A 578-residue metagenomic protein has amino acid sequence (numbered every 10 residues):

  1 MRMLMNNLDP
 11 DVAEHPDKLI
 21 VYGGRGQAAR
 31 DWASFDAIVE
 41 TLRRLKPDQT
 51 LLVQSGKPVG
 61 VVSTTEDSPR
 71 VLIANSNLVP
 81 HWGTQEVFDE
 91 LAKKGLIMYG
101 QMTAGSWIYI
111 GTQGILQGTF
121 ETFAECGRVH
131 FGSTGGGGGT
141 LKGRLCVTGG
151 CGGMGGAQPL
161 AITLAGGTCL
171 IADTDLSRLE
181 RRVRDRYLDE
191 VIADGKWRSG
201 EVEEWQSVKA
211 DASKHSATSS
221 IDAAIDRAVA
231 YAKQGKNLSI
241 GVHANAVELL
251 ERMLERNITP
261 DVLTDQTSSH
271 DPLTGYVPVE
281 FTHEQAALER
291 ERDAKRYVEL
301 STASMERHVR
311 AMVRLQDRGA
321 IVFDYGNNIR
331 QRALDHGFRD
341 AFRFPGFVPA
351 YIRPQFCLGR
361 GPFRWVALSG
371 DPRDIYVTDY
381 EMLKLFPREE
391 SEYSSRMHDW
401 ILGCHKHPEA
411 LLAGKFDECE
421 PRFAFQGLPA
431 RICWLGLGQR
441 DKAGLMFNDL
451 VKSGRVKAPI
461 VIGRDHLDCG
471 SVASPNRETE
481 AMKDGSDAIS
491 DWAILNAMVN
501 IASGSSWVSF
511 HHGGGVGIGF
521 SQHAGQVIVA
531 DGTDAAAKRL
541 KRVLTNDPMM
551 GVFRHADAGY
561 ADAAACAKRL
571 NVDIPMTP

Functional and structural regions predicted by a protein language model:
M1-G118, A124-F131, G135-G137, R307 (+4 more regions): N-terminal ligand-binding/catalytic initiation module
D9, E90, I97-G100, E121 (+8 more regions): Catalytic cofactor-binding cores of redox enzymes
T50-S55, I73-N75, T148, I171-A172 (+5 more regions): General beta-strand structural signal in soluble alpha/beta enzymes
Q101-W107, G111-E121, R128, K142-L145 (+8 more regions): Catalytic or ion-translocation cores adjacent to nucleophile or general acid/base/metal-coordination motifs in diverse
G135-K142, A232-K236, Q316-D317, R455-V456: Short helix-terminating capping/connector loops at secondary-structure junctions
T163-A165, L254-T259, E280-F281, F338-A341 (+3 more regions): Short, solvent-exposed amphipathic alpha-helical segments in soluble enzyme and RNA/protein-processing domains
E190-I192, D222-A443: Core active-site phosphate/anionic-ligand binding loop and the adjoining beta-turn-alpha structural block in enzyme
K196-R198, V202-Q206: Short polybasic linear motifs
